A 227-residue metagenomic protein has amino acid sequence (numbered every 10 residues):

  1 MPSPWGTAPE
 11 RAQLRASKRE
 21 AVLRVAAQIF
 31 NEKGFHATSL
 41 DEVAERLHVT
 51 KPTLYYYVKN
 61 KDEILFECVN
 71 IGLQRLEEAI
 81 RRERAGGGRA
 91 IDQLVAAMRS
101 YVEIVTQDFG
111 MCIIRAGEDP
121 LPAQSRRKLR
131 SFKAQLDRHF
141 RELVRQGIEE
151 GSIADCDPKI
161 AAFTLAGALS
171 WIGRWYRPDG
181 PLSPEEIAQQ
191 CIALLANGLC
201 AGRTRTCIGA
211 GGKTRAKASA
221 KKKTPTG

Functional and structural regions predicted by a protein language model:
M1-S17, R203-G227: N-terminal intrinsically disordered/low-complexity leader segments
S17, A21, V25, I29-E63 (+1 more regions): Helix-turn-helix
K18, K61, G72, L76 (+5 more regions): Hydrophobic/aromatic residues within well-ordered alpha-helical segments
F35-H36, E149, I153: Conserved hydrophobic residue
E67, R81-Q107, A161-L165, I208-G209: Hydrophobic alpha-helical connector segments
I71-E77, I104, Q124-E150, K159-F163 (+1 more regions): Amphipathic alpha-helical packing segments from all-alpha helical-bundle domains
Q93, V105-Q124, R141, R174 (+1 more regions): Amphipathic alpha-helical segments used for helix-helix packing
Y101-V102, D155-R174, E186-G198: Hydrophobic alpha-helical segments that form the core of small-molecule binding pockets and/or dimer interfaces
